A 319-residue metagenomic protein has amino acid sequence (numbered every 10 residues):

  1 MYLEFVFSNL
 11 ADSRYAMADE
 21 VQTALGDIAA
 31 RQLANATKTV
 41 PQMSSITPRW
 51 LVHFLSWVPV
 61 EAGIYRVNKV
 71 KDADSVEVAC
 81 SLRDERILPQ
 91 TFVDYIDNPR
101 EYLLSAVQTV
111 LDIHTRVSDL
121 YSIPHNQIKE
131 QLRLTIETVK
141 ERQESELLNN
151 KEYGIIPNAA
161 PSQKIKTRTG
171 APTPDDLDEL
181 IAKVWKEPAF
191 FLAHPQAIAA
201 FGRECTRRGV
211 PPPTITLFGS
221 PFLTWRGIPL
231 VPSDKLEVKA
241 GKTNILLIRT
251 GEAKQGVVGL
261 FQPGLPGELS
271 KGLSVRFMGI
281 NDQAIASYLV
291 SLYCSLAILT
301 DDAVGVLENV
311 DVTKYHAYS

Functional and structural regions predicted by a protein language model:
Y2, V6-F7, D12-D97: N-terminal "assembly arms/tails" that initiate or stabilize quaternary assembly in self-assembling proteins
D19-A24, Y95, P99, T206-I215 (+1 more regions): Peripheral peptide segments
R83-L111, T115, D119-S122: Extreme N-terminal leader/targeting regions
R86-D97, K129-E137, T300: Short, mixed-charge, low-aromatic patches
Q108, D112-E187: Alpha-helical scaffold segments that mediate packing/assembly in large oligomeric complexes
T109, E187-A189, R226, A286: Structural beta-strand/beta-sheet cores of well-ordered domains, especially the beta-sheet scaffolds that support
A159-F222: Extended, solvent-exposed, turn-rich assembly/linker loops in the middle of proteins
P213-S319: Sequence/fold signature of self-assembling virion shell proteins
